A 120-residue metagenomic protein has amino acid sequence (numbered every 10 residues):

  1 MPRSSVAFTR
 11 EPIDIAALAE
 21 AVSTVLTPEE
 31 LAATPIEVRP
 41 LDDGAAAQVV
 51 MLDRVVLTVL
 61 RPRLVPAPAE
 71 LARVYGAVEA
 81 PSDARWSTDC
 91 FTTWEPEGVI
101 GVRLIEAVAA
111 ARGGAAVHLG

Functional and structural regions predicted by a protein language model:
M1-G120: Acidic (Asp/Glu-rich) sequence patches and key acidic residues that form negatively charged surfaces used
